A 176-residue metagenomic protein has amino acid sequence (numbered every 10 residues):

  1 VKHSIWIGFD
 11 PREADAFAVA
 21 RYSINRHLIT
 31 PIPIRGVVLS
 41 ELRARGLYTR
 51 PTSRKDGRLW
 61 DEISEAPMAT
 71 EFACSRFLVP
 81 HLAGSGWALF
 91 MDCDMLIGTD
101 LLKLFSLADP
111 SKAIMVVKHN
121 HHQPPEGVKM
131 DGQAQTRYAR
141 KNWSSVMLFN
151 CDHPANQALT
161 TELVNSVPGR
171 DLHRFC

Functional and structural regions predicted by a protein language model:
V1-C176: Glycosyltransferase catalytic domains, chiefly GT-A lineage
